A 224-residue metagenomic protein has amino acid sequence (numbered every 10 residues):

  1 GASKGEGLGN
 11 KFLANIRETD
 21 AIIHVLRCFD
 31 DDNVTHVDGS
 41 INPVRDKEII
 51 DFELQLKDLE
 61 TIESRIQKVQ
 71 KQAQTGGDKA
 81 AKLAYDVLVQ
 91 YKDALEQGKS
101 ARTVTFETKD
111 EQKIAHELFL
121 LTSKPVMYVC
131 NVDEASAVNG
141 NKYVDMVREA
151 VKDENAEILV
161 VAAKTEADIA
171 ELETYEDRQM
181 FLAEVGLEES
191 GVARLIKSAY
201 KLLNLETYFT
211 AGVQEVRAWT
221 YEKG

Functional and structural regions predicted by a protein language model:
G1-H24, F29-E48, F106-L118, Y143-V144: Switch II of P-loop NTPase G domains
G1-S3, G39-L54, A73-K79, G186: Flexible beta-alpha connector loops of hexameric P-loop NTPases
F12, I23, I62, N131 (+1 more regions): Residue-level signature of catalytic and energy-coupling elements of molecular machines, predominantly ATP/GTP-dependent
A14, D20-A21, R27, T35 (+4 more regions): Hydrophobic alpha-helical hairpins/lids featuring a short glycine-rich hinge
L26-T61, N155-A170: Short, exposed interaction patches on small structured surface elements
K68-G224: C-terminal-of-GTPase-core extension/linker across diverse P-loop GTPases
